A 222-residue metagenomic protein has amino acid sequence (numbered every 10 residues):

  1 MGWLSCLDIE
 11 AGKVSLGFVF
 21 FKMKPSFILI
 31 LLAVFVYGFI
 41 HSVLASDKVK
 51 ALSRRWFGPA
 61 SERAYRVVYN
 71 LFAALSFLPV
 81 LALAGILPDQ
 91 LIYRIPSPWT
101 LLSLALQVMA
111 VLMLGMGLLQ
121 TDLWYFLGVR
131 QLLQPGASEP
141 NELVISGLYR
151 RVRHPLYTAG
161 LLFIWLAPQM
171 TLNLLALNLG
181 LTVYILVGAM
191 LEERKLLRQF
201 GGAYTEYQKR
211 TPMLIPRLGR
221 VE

Functional and structural regions predicted by a protein language model:
P25-I40, S138-E222: Hydrophobic transmembrane alpha-helices
A33-S46, P79, Q107-V129, L177-L197: Transmembrane alpha-helical segments that form the membrane-embedded catalytic/substrate-channel core of multi-pass
S42-A60: Membrane-interface helix-loop junction between the first two transmembrane segments
L52-R54, I86-P96: Membrane-interface helix termini and inter-helical loops of multi-pass transporters
V68-A84: A generic, lipid-embedded transmembrane alpha helix
Y69-N70, T100-L112, S146-T158: Membrane-interface loop-to-helix entry segments
